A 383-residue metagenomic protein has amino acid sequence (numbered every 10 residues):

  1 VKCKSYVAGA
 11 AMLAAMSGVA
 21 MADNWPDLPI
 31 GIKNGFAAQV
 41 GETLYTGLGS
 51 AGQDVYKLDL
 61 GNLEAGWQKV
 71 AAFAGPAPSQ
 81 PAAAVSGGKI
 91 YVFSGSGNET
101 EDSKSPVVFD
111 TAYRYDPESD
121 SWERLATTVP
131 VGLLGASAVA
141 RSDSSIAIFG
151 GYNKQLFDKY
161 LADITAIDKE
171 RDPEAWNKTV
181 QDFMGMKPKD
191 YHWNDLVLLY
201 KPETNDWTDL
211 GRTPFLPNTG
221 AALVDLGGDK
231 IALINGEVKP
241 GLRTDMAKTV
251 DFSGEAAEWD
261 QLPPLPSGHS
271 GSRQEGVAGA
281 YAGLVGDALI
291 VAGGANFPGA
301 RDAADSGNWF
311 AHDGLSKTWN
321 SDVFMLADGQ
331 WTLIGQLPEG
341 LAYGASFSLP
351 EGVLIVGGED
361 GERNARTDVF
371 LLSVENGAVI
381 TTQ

Functional and structural regions predicted by a protein language model:
V1-M21: Gram-negative bacterial Sec-dependent N-terminal signal peptides
A22-Q383: Kelch-like beta-propeller repeat domains
